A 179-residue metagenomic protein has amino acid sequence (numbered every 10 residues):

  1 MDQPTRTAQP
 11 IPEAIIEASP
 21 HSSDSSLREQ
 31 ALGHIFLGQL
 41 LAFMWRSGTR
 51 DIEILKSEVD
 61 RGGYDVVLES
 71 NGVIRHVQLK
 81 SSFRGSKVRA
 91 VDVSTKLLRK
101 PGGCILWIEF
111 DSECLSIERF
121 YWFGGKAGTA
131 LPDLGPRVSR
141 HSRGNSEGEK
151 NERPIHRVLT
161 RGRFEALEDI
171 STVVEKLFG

Functional and structural regions predicted by a protein language model:
M1-G62, V67-G179: Mixed-charge (Asp/Glu-Lys/Arg
